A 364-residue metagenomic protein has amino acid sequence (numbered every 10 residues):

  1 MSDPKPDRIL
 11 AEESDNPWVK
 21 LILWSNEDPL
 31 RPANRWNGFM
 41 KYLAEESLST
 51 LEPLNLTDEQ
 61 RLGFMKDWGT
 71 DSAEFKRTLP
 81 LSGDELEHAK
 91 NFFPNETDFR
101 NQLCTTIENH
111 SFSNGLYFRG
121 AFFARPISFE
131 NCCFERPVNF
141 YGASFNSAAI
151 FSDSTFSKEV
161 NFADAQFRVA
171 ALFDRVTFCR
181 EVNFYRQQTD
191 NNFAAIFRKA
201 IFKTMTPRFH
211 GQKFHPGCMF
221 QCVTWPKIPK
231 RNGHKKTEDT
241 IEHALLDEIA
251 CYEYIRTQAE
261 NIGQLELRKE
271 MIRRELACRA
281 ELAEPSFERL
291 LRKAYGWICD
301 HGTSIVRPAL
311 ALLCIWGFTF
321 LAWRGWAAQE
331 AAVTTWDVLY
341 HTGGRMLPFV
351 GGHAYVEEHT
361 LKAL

Functional and structural regions predicted by a protein language model:
M1-L290: N-terminal leader/targeting and pre-domain segments
E27-D28, E260, C314, A331 (+1 more regions): Generic detector of ordered secondary-structure context
A250-E253, W316, D337: A generic alpha-helix surface/boundary motif
E284-W326: Transmembrane alpha-helical segments and their cytosolic interface motifs in multi-pass membrane proteins
Y295-I305, W323-L364: Pore-loop/selectivity-filter region of tetrameric P-loop cation channels
